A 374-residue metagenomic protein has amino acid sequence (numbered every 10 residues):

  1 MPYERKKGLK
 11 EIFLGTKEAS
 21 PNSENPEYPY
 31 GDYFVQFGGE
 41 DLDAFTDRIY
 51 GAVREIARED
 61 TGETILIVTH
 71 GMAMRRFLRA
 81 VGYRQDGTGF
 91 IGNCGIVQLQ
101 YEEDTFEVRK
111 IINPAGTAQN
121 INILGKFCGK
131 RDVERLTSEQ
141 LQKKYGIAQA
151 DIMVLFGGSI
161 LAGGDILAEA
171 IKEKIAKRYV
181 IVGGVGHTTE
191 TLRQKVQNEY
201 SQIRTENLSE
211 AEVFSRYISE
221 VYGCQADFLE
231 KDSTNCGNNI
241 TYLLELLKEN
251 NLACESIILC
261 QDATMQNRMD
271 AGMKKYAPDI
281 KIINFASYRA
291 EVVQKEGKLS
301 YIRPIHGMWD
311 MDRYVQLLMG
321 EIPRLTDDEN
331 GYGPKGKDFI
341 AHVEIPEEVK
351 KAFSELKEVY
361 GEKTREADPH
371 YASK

Functional and structural regions predicted by a protein language model:
M1-K7, E102-A118, W309-P323: Conserved histidine-centered catalytic loops in small-molecule metabolism enzymes
M1-Y30, I171, R178, H187-T189: Phosphate-coordination/substrate-recognition cap region in phosphate-metabolizing enzymes
P2-K6, Q85-C94, K177-I181, D279-A286: Short hydrophobic/aromatic-enriched beta-strand-loop microsegments
P26-A44, L229: Short glycine/proline- and acidic residue-enriched helix-loop micro-motifs that form flexible lids or anion-recognition
D60-T69, I258-C260: Beta-strand elements within well-structured catalytic alpha/beta cores of enzymes that handle phosphate/sulfate esters
R84-R109: Domain-level recognition of soluble alpha/beta enzyme cores, biased toward histidine phosphatases/phosphomutases
A118-M308, A367-K374: A structural signal for short, hydrophobic/glycine-enriched beta-strand patches
V293-K357: A conserved mid-domain beta-alpha-beta active-site/ligand-binding segment of alpha/beta enzyme cores
